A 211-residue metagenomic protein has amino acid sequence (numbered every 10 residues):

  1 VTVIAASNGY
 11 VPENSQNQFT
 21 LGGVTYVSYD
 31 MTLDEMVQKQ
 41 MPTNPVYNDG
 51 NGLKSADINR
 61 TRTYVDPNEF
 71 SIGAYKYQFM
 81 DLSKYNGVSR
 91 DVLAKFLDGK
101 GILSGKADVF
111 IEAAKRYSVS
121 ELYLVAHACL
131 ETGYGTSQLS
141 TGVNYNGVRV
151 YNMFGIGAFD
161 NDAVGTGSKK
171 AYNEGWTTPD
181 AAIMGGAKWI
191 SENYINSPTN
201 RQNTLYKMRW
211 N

Functional and structural regions predicted by a protein language model:
A5-Y123, Y134-N211: Catalytic cores of secreted/periplasmic lytic hydrolases that degrade extracellular macromolecules
L124-A128: Short alpha-helical scaffolding segments that buttress acidic/His motifs in well-ordered protein cores
E131: Pyridoxal 5′-phosphate
